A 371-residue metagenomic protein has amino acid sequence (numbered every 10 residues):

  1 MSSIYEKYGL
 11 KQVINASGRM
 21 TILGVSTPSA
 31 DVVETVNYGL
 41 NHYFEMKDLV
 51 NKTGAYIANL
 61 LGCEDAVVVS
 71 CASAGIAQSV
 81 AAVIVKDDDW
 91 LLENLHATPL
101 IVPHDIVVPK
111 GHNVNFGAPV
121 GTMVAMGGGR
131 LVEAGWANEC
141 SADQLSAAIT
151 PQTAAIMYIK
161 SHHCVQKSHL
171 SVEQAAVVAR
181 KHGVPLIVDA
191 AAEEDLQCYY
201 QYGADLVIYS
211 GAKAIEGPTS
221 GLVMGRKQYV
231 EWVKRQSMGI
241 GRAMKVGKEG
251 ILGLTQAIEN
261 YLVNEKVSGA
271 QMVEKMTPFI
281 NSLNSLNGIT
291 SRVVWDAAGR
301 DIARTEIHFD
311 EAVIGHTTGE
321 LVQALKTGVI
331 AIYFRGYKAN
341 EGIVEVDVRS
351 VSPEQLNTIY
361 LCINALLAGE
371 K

Functional and structural regions predicted by a protein language model:
S2-P28, L49-L262, I280-N284, G315 (+1 more regions): Conserved PLP-enzyme active-site core in the AAT-like
I4, N284-L361: Conserved C-terminal alpha-helix-loop-beta "cap" of PLP-dependent enzymes that closes/shapes the active-site mouth
Q12-I22, A30-L40, I302-I307: Generic N-terminal amphipathic, Lys/Arg-enriched alpha-helix
L40, V108-K110, K160, F309 (+1 more regions): Short glycine-centered, acidic/aromatic-flanked micro-motifs in structured strand/loop junctions that mark active-site
L40-L49: N-terminal glycine-/serine-/threonine-rich phosphate-binding loop
G241, L325-I332, N364-K371: A common structural junction motif
N260-V267, V344-R349: Glycine-rich phosphate/diphosphate-binding loops and the adjacent beta-loop-alpha structural elements that coordinate
L262-W295: Conserved PLP-dependent catalytic core of the aminotransferase class-I/II
